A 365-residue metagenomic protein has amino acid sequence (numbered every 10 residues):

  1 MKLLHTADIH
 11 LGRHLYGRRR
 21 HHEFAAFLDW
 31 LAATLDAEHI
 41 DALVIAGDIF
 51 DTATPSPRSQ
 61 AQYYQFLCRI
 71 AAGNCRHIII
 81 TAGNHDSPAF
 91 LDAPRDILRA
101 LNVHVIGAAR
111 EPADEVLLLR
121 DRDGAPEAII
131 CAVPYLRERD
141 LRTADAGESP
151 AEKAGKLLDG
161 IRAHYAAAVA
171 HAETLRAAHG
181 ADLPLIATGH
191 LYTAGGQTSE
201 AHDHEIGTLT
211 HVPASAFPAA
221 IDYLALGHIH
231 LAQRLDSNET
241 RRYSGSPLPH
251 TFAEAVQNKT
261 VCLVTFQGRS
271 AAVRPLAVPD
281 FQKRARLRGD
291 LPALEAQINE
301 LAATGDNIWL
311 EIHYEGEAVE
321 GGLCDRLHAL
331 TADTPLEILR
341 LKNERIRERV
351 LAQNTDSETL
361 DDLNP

Functional and structural regions predicted by a protein language model:
M1-C68, C75: N-terminal active-site segment of His-dependent metallophosphoesterases
D8, L28, D48, Y63 (+7 more regions): Divalent metal-coordination and catalytic microenvironments
W30, A61-R69, A93-D96, A167 (+1 more regions): Alpha-helical scaffolding segments of alpha/beta enzyme cores, especially the outer helices of TIM-barrel or partial
A37, A42, F266-P365: Accessory, non-catalytic peripheral segments of nucleic-acid enzymes
D41-G47, I78-A82, P184-T188: Short beta-strand segments at enzyme active-site cores
P55, H85-N238: His/Asp/Glu-rich metal-coordinating catalytic cores of metallo-dependent phosphodiesterases/hydrolases acting on
A72-I78, L183, E239: A short helix->loop->beta-strand "cap" motif at the edges of active sites that frequently abuts
A113-A128, V133, R241-T304: Binuclear metal-dependent phosphoesterase catalytic core
